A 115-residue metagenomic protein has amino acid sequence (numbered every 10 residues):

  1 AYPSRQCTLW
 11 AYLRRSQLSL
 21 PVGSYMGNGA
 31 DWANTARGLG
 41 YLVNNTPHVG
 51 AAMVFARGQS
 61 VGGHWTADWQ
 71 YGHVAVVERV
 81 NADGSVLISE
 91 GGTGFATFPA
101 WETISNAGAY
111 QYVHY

Functional and structural regions predicted by a protein language model:
A1-A82, S89-E90: Secreted/periplasmic proteins that engage bacterial cell-wall peptidoglycan
E78-Y115: Aromatic- and glycine-rich peptidoglycan recognition patches
